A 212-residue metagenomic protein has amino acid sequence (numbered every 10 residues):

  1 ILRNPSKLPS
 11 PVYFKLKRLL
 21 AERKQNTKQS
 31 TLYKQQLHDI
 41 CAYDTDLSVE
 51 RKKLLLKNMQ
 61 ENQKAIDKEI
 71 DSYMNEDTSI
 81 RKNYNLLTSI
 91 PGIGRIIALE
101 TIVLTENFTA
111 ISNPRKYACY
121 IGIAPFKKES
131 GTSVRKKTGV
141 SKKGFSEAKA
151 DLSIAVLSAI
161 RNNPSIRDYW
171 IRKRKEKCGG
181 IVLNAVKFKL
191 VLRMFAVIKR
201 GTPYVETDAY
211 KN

Functional and structural regions predicted by a protein language model:
I1-L86: Long, charge-rich intrinsically disordered scaffolds of nucleic-acid metabolism proteins
L2-P5, N107-A110, A159-S165, R193-E206: Short helix-capping/linker segments at secondary-structure and domain boundaries
K7, D39, Y73, S130-S133 (+3 more regions): Short coil/turn segments at secondary-structure boundaries
L20-R23, T27-S30, K34, H38 (+2 more regions): Short, amphipathic alpha-helical segments that act as regulatory/interfacial helices in nucleotide-processing proteins
T45-V49, E76-I80, P91, T138-K142 (+2 more regions): Conserved phosphate/pyrophosphate-binding and hydrolysis machinery centered on Walker-type P-loop NTPases, extending
S89, R95, L99-K175, G179-G180: Phosphate-backbone recognition surface of nucleic-acid-processing proteins
T132-K136, W170-N212: Low-complexity, acidic/Ser/Thr- and charged residue-rich accessory regions of DNA metabolism proteins
